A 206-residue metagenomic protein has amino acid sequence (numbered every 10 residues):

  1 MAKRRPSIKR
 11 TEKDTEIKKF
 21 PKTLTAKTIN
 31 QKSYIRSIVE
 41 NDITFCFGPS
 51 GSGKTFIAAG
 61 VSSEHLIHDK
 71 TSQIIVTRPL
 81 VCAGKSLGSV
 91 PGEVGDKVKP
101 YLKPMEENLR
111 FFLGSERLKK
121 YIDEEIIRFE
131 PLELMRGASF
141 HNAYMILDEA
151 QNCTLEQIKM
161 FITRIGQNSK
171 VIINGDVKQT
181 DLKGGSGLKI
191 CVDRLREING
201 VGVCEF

Functional and structural regions predicted by a protein language model:
A2-R4, I8-T25, I29-L147, Q151-F206: Conserved helicase motor core of SF1/SF2 NTP-dependent helicases
